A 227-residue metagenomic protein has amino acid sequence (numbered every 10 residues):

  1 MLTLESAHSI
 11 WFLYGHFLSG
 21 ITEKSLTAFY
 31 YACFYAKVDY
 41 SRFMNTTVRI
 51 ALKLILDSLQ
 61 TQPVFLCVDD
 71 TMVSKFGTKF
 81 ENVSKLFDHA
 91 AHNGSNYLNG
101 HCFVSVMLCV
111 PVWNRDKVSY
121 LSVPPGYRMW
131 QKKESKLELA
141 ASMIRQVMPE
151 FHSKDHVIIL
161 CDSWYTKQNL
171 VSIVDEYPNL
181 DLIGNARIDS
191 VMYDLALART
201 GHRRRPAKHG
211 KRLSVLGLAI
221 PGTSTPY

Functional and structural regions predicted by a protein language model:
M1-M44: Gly/serine-rich nucleotide phosphate-binding loop at the start of the catalytic core of nucleotide/ADP-ribose-handling
T3, S19, H92-N96, W130 (+1 more regions): Short, charged/polar micro-motifs that form catalytic or ligand-binding hotspots
L4, G20, S58, E150 (+1 more regions): Alpha-helix C-cap/termination motif
H16, I50-L54, S142-E150: A generic secondary-structure signal
F34-K117, P125-G126, Y227: Active-site-proximal, Lys/Arg-enriched surface segment that forms a nucleic-acid-binding/basic interface patch
G126-Y227: An internal, acidic/charged active-site-proximal segment that coordinates divalent cations and/or engages
